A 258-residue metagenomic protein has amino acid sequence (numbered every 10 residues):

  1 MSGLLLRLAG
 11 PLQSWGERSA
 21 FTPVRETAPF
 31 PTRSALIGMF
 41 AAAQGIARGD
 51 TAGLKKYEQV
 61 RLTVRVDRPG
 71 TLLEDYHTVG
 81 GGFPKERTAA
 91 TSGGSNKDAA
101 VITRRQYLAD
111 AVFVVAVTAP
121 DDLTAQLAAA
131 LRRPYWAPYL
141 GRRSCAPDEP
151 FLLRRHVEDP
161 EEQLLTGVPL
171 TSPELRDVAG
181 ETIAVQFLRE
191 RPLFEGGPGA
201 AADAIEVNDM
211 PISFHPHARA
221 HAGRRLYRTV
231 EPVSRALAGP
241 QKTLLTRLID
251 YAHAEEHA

Functional and structural regions predicted by a protein language model:
M1, R61, D110-V114: Short, surface-exposed beta-edge/turn micro-motifs
M1-S2, F214: Peripheral peptide segments
S2, E17-R87: Glycine/small-residue-rich interface belts in oligomeric ring/scaffold proteins and their assembly partners
G3-L8: Short amphipathic
V66-A258: Internal, well-folded beta-alpha domain core
